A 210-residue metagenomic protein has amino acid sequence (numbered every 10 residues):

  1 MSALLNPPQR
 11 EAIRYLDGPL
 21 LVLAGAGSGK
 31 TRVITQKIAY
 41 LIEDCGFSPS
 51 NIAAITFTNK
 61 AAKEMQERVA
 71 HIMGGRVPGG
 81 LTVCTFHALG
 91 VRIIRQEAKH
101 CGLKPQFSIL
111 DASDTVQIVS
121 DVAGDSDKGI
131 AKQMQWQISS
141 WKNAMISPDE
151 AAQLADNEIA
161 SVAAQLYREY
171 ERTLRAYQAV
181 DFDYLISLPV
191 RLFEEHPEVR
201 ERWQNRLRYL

Functional and structural regions predicted by a protein language model:
M1-L5, L174-Y177: Dynamic helix-loop-helix/coil hinge segments at AAA+ ATPase domain boundaries and subdomain interfaces
S2-D17, F182: N-terminal pre-P-loop "Q-motif" helix
L4-L5, V33-I34, R191-E195: Short secondary-structure boundary/capping elements
P8, T35-Q36, P105: Residue-level micro-sites within transmembrane alpha helices that shape and flank functional polar/acidic positions
D17-K37: Walker A/P-loop
D17-L20, A39-Y209: A basic/glycine-biased coupling hinge at the interface between accessory DNA-binding modules
